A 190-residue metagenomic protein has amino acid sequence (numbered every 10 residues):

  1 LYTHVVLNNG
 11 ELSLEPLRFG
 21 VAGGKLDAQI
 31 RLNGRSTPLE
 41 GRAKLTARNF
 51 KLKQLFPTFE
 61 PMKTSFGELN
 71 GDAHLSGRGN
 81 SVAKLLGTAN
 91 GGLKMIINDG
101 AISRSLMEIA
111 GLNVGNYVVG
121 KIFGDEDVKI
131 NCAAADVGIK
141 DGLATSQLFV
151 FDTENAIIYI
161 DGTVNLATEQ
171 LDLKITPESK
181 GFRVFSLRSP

Functional and structural regions predicted by a protein language model:
L1-P190: Small-residue helix/turn framework positions
